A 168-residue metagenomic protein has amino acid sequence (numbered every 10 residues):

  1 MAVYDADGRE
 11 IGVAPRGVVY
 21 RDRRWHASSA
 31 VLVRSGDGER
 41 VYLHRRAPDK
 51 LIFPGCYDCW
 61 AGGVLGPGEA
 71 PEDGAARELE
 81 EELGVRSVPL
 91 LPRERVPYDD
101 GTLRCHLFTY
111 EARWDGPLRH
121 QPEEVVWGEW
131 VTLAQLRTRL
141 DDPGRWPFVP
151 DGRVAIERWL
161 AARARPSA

Functional and structural regions predicted by a protein language model:
M1-A30: Acidic, metal-coordinating catalytic segment for phosphate/diphosphate chemistry, firing primarily on the Nudix
E10-V13, G38-R45, P117-Q121: Short, well-ordered strand-loop elements centered on a beta-strand within folded domains, enriched for acidic residues
P15-G17, G55-Y57, P92-A168: Nudix hydrolase/Nudix homology domain
S28-G63: A glycine-rich, hydrophobic loop/mini-helix early in the fold
Y42-L43, W60-P92: The catalytic Nudix box helix
K50-L51, G84, V96: Intrinsically disordered, low-complexity, charged terminal extensions of DNA damage-control enzymes
